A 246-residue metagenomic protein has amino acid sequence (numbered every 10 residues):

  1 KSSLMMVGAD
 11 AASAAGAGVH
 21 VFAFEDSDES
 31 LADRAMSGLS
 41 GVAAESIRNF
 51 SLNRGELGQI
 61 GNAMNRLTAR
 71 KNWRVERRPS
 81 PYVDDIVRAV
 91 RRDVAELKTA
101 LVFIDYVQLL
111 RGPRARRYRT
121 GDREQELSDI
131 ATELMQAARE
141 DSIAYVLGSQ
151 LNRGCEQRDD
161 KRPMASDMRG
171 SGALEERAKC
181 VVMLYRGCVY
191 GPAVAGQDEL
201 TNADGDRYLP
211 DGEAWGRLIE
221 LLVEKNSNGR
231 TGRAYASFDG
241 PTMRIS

Functional and structural regions predicted by a protein language model:
S3-L4, G8, L31: Hydrophobic positions on the alpha1 helix immediately C-terminal to the Walker A/P-loop
M6-A11, M36: A conserved segment at the C-terminal end of the G1
A14-K98, A234: Cytosolic-facing regulatory segments adjacent to core modules
H20-F22, E76, V146, V182 (+1 more regions): Hydrophobic/aromatic beta-strand patches that form the interior of the parallel beta-sheet core in alpha/beta enzyme
F24, V107, Q150-L151, R186-G187: Short, ordered loop/turn segments at secondary-structure junctions
G41, E45, L67-K71, V83-V102 (+4 more regions): C-terminal regions of RecA-like/P-loop NTPase motor modules
F103-I104, I143-Q150: Structural recognition of the conserved hydrophobic beta-strand(s) that form the central parallel beta-sheet of P-loop
L109-G112, R153: Residues immediately C-terminal
